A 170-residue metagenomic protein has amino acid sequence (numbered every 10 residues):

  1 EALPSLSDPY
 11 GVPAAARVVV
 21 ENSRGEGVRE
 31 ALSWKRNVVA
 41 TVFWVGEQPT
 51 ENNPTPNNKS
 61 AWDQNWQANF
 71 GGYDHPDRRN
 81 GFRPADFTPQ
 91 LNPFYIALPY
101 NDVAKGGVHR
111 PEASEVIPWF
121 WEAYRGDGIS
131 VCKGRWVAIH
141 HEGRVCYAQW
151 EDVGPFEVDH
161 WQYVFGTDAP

Functional and structural regions predicted by a protein language model:
A2-P170: Secreted/periplasmic proteins
